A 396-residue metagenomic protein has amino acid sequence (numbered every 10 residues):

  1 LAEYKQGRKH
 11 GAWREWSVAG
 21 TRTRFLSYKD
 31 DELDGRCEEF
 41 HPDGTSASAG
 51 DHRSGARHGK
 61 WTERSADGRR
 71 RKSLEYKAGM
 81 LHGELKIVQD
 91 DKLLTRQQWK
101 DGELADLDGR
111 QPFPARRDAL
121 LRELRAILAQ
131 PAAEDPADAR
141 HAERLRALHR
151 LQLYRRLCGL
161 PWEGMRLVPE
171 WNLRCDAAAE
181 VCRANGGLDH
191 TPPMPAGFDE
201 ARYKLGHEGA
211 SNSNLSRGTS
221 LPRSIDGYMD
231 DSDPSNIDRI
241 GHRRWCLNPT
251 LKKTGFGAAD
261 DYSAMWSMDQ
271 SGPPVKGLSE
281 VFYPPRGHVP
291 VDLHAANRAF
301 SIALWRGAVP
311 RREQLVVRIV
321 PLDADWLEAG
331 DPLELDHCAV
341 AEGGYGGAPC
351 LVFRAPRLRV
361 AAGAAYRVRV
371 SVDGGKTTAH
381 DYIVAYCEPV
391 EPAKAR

Functional and structural regions predicted by a protein language model:
L1-P112: Glycine/tyrosine- and acidic-biased, solvent-exposed loop/turn segments at the edges of beta-strands
D108-R396: Functional surface patches built around histidine and acidic residues
